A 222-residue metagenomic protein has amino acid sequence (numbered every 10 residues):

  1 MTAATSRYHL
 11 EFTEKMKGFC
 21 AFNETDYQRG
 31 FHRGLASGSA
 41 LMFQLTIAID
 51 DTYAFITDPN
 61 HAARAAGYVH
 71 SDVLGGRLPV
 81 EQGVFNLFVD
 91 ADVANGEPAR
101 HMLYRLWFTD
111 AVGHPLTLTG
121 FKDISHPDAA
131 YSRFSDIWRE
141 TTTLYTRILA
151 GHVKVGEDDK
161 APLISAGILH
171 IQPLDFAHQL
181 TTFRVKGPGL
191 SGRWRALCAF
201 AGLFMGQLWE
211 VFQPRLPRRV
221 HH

Functional and structural regions predicted by a protein language model:
M1-H222: Beta-strand-enriched cores of mature, soluble protein domains
